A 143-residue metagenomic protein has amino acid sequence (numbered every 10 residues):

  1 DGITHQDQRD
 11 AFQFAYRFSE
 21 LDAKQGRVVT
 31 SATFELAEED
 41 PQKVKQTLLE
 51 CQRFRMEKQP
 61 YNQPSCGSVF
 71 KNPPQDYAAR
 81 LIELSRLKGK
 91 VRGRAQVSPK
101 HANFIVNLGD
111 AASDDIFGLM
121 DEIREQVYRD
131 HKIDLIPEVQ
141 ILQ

Functional and structural regions predicted by a protein language model:
T4-G118, E125-Q126, D130-Q143: Phosphate/pyrophosphate- and phosphate-bearing ligand-binding catalytic cores of soluble enzymes
